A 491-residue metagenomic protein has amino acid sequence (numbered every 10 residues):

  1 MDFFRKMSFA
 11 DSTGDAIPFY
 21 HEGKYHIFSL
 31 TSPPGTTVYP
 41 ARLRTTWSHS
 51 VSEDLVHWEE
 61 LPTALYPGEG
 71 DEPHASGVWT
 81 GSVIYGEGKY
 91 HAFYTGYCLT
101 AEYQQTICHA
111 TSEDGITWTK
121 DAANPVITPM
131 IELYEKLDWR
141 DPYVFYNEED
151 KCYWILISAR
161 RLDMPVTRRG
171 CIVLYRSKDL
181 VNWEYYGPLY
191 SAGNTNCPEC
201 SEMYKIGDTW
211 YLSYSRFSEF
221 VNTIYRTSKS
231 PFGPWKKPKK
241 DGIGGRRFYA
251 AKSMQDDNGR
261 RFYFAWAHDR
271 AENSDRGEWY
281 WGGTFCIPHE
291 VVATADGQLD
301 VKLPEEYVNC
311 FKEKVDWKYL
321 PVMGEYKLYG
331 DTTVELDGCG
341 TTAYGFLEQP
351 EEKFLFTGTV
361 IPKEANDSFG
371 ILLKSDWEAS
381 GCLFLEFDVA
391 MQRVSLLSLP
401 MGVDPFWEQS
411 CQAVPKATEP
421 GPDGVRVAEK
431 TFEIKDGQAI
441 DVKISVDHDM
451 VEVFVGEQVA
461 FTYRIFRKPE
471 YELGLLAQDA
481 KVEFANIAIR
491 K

Functional and structural regions predicted by a protein language model:
M1-D141, F145-P198, K205-G245, A267-Y329 (+4 more regions): Beta-rich carbohydrate-recognition and catalytic domains
F3-F4, D257-R260, W281-K491: Extracellular glycan-recognition regions
G259-R260, A265-A267: Glycan-recognition surfaces
